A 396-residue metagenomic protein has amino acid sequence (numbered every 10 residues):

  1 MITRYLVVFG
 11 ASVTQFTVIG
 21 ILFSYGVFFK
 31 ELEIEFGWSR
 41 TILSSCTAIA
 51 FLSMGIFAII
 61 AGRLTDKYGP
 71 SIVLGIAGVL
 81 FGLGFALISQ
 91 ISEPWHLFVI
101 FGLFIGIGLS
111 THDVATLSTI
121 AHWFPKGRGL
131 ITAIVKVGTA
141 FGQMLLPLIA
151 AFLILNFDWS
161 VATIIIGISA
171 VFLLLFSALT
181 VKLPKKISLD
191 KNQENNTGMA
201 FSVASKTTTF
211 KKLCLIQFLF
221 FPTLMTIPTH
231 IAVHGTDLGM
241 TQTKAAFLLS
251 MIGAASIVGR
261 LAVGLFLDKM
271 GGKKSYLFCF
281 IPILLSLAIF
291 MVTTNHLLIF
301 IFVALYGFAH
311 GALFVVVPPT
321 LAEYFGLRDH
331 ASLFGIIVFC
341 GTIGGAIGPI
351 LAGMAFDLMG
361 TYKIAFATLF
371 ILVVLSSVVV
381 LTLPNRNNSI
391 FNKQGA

Functional and structural regions predicted by a protein language model:
Y25-F29, T208-L261: Extracytoplasmic gate region of multi-pass secondary transporters
L32, T111-F124, A312-F325: Intracellular juxtamembrane helix-capping segments at the cytosolic ends of symmetry-related transmembrane helices
I56-P94, L267, K273: Conserved MFS/SLC helix-loop-helix module at the cytosolic interface between two early adjacent transmembrane helices
H96-S110, F218, L298-G311: Hydrophobic core of transmembrane alpha-helices in multi-pass small-molecule transporters, especially MFS/SLC-type
I134, G138-K182: Helix-loop-helix hairpin linking two adjacent transmembrane segments in secondary transporters
T163-L179, I364-L381: Symmetry-related core transmembrane helices of the 12-TM Major Facilitator Superfamily/SLC fold
K182-M199, I390-Q394: Flexible cytoplasmic inter-helical loops of multi-pass small-molecule transporters
I252-S256, A262, L267-T320: C-terminal transmembrane helical hairpin of 12-TM major facilitator-type secondary transporters
